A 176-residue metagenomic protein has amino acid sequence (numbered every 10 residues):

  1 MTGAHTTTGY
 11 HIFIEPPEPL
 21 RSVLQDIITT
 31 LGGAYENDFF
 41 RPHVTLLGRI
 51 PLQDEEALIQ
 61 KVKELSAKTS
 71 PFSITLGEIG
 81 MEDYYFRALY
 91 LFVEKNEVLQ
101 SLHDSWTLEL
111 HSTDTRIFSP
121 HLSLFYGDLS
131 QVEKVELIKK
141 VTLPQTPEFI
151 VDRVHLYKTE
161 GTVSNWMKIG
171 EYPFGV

Functional and structural regions predicted by a protein language model:
M1-S73, K95-I150, T162-V176: Basic, often amphipathic N-terminal segments
Y84, D152-T162: Glycine-rich beta-strand-turn "strand-cap" elements at beta-sheet edges
